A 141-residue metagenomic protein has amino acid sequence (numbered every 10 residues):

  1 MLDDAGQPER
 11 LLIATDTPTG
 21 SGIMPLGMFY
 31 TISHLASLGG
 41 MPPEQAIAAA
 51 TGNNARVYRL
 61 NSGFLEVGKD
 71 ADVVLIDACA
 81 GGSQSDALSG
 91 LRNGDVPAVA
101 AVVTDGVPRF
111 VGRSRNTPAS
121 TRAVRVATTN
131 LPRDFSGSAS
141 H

Functional and structural regions predicted by a protein language model:
M1-A78: His/Asp/Glu-enriched, well-ordered alpha-helical/loop segment that forms or immediately abuts the divalent-metal
L2-G6, T31-H34, R92-P97, A119-A123 (+1 more regions): Short, low-complexity, polar/charged sequence segments that are solvent-exposed and flexible
E9-I13, A36-M41, P97-V103, R125-T129 (+1 more regions): Glycine-rich loops and low-complexity Gly/Arg-rich segments that provide flexible linkers or classic glycine-based
G20-I23, M28, A55, C79-Q84 (+2 more regions): Repeat-unit-sized solenoid/scaffold elements
N53-N54, N61, N93, N116 (+1 more regions): Detector for Asparagine
A71-R122: C-terminal cap of metal-dependent C-N hydrolases
G112-H141: Intein/HINT protein-splicing elements and their conserved insertion hotspots or analogous self-processing inserts
